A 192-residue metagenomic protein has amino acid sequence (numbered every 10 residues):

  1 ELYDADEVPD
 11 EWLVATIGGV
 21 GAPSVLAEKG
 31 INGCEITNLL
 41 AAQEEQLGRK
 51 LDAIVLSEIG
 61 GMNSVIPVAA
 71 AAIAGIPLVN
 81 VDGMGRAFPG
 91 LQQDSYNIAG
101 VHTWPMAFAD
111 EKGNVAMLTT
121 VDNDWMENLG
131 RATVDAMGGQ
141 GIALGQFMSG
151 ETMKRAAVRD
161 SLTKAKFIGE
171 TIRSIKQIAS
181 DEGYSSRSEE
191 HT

Functional and structural regions predicted by a protein language model:
V8-D52: Glycine-rich oxoanion-binding loops at beta->alpha junctions
E11-V20, Q93-T133: A structural-propensity feature for long, helix-poor, extended segments
I36-T37, S57-V68, G85-G90: Short glycine/serine/threonine-rich phosphate/pyrophosphate-binding segments that cradle anionic phosphate groups
K50-N63, P77-V81: A short, small-residue-rich loop immediately preceding and capping a beta-strand
L51, M137-S149, A179-R187: Flexible, glycine/charged-enriched surface loops at secondary-structure junctions
I73-Q92: Short, acidic/small-residue loops that bind anionic groups at enzyme active sites
K112-S161: Conserved anion/nucleotide-ligand pocket segment
H191-T192: Conserved small/polar residues in nucleotide/adenosyl-binding loops
